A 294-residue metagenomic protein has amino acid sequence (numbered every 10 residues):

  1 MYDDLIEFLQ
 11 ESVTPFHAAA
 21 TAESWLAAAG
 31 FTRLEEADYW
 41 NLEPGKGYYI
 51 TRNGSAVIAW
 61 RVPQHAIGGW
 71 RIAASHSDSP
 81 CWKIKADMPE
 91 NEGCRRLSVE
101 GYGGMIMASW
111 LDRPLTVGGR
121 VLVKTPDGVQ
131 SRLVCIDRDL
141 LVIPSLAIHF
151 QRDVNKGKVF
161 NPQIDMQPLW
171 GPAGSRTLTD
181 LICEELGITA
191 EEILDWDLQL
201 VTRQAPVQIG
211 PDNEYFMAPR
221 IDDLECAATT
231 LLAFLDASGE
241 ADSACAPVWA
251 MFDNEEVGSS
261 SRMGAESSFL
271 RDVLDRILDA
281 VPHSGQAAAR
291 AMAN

Functional and structural regions predicted by a protein language model:
M1-N294: N-terminal hydrophobic/helix-forming segments and targeting peptides
